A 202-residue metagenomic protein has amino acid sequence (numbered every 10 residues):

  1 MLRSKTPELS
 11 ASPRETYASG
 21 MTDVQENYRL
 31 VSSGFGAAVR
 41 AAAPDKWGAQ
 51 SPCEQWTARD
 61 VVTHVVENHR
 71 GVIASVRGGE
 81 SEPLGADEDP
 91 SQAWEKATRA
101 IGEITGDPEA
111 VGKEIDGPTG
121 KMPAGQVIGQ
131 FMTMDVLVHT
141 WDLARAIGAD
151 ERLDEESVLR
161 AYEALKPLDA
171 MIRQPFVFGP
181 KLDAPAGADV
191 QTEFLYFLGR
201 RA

Functional and structural regions predicted by a protein language model:
M1-L9: Extreme N-terminal basic, low-complexity initiation segments that serve as generic localization/processing leaders
K5, P13-A37, A41-E54, R70-A202: Structured surface interface patches that mediate subunit assembly and partner/cofactor docking
R59-V66, R70: An amphipathic alpha-helix adjacent to DNA-recognition modules
